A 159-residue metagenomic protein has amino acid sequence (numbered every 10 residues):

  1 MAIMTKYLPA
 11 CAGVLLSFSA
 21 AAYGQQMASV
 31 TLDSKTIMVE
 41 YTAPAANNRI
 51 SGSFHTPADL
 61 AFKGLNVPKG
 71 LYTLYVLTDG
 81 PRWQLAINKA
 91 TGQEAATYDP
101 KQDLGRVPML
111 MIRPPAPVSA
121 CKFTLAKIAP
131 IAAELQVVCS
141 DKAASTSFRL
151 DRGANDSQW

Functional and structural regions predicted by a protein language model:
M1-C11: Bacterial N-terminal signal peptides that target proteins for export
I3, K69-G70: Short charge-dense sequence patches
M4, V14, A28, E40-Y41: Aromatic-residue detector
P9-S19: Bacterial N-terminal signal peptides
S19-A20, Y41: Residue-level recognition of conserved structural "scaffold" positions that shape functional pockets and channels
A22-Q25: Boundary at the C-terminal end of the N-terminal hydrophobic targeting segment
S29-K69, Y75-W159: Extended, well-structured beta-strand/loop surface patches that form recognition or cofactor-anchoring regions within
